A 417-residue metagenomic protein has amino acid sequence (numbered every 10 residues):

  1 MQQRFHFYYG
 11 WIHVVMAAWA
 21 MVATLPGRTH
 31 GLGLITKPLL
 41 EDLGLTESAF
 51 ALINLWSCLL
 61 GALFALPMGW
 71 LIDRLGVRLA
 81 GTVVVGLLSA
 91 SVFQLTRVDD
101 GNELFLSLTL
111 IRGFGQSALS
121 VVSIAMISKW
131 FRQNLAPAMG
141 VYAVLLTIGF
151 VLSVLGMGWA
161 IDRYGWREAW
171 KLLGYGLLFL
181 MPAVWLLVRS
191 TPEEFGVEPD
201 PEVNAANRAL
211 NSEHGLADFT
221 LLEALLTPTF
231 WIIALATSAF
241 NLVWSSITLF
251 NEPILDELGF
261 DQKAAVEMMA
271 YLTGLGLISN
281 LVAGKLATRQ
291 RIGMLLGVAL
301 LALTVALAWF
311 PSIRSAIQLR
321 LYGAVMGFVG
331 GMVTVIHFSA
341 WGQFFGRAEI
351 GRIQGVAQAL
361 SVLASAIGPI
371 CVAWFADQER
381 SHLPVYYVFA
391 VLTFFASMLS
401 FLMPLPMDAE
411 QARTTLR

Functional and structural regions predicted by a protein language model:
I12-F50, V154, I247-E252, G368: Extracytoplasmic
V22, N102-A118, S238, Q318-M332: Hydrophobic core of transmembrane alpha-helices in multi-pass small-molecule transporters, especially MFS/SLC-type
R28-T36, L222-N280: Extracytoplasmic gate region of multi-pass secondary transporters
L63-G101: Conserved MFS/SLC helix-loop-helix module at the cytosolic interface between two early adjacent transmembrane helices
F64-G76, S279-R291, A376-D377: Helix-to-loop junctions at the C-terminal end of transmembrane segments in multipass secondary transporters
A118-F131, M332-F345: Intracellular juxtamembrane helix-capping segments at the cytosolic ends of symmetry-related transmembrane helices
Y142-E193: Helix-loop-helix hairpin linking two adjacent transmembrane segments in secondary transporters
A270-S279, R289-A340: C-terminal transmembrane helical hairpin of 12-TM major facilitator-type secondary transporters
